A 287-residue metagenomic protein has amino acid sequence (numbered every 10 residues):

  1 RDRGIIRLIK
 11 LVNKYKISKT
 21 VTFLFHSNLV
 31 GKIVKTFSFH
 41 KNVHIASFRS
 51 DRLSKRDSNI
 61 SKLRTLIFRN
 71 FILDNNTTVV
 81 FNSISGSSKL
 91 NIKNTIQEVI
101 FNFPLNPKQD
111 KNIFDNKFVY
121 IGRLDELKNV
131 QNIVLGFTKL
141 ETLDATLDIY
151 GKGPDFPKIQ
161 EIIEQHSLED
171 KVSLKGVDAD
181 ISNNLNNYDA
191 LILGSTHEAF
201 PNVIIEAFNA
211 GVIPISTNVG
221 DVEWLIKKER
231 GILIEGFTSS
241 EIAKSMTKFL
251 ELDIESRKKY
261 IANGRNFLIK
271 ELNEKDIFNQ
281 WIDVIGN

Functional and structural regions predicted by a protein language model:
I9, K62-V79: Membrane-proximal helix-turn-helix segments that form the acceptor-binding/catalytic region of lipid-linked
T22-N28, F48: Short His-centered aromatic/hydrophobic patch
L73-K108: Donor nucleotide-sugar binding/catalytic pocket of nucleotide-sugar-dependent glycosyltransferases
N116, Y120-K139, L143, P154-Q160 (+2 more regions): A conserved mid-protein helix/loop that constitutes part of the nucleotide-sugar donor-binding site
V177, T196: Aromatic "clamp/platform" in nucleotide-sugar-dependent glycosyltransferases that forms part of the donor/acceptor
I213-S216: Short hydrophobic beta-strand element within catalytic cores of glycosyltransferases and related nucleotide-activated
K228, I232-S239, K248-I254: Conserved acidic donor-binding segment of nucleotide-sugar-dependent glycosyltransferases
E255-E271, I277-Q280: A short, well-ordered alpha-helix in the C-terminal region of glycosyltransferases
